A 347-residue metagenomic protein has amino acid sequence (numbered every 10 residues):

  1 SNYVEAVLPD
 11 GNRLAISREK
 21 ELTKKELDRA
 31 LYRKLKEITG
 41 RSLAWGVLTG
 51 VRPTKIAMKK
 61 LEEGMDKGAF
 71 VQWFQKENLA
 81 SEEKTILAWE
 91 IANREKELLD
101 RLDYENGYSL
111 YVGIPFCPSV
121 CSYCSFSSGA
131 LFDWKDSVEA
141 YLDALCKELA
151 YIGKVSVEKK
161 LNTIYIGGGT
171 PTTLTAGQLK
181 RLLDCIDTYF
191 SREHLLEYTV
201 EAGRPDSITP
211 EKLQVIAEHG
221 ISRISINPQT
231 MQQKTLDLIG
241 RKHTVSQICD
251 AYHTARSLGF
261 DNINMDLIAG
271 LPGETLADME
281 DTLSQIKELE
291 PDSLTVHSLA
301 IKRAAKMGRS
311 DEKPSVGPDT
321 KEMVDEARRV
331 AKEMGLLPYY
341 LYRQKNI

Functional and structural regions predicted by a protein language model:
S1-M65, Q72, I301-R303, S310-I347: Auxiliary Fe-S-binding modules of radical SAM enzymes
V4-A6, V112, I226: Short beta-strand motif preference
D10-K20, M65-G68, K154-K159, H194 (+1 more regions): Short, glycine- and charge-enriched coil/turn segments that flank and shape catalytic ligand pockets
L35-S42, E62-L110: N-terminal [4Fe-4S]-dependent radical SAM core
E37-I38, K76, E218, S257 (+2 more regions): Residues at alpha-helix termini
E105-A140: Canonical Radical SAM [4Fe-4S] cluster-binding loop centered on the CxxxCxxC motif and its immediate flanking residues
V112, V296, L341: Short glycine/serine/threonine-enriched helix-capping/active-site loop that flanks the nucleotide-sugar donor pocket
S128-E326: Conserved non-cysteine loop/helix-boundary elements of the Radical SAM core domain that shape
